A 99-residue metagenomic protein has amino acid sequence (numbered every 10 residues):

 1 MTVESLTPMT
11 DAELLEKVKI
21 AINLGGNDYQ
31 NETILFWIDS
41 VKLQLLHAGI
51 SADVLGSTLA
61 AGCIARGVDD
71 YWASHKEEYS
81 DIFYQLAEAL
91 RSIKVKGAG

Functional and structural regions predicted by a protein language model:
M1-A60, E77, S92-G99: Conserved short "hinge" loops at termini or chain/domain junctions
S40-L43, R66, D70, S74: Short, residue-level hotspots on alpha-helical faces of the histone-fold and other alpha-helical interaction modules
D69-S92: C-terminal structural segments of small proteins and small subunits
